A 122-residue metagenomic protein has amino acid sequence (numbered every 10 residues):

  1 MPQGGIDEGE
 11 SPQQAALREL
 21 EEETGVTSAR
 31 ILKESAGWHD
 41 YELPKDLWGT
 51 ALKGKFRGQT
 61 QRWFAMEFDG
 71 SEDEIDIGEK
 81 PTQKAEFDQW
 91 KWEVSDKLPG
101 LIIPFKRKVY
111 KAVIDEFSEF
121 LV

Functional and structural regions predicted by a protein language model:
M1-P2: A short gly/proline-enriched turn/hairpin at secondary-structure junctions
I6-P104: Unchanged
S95-V122: Charged phosphate-binding loop/patch that engages nucleotide di/tri-phosphates or the phosphate backbone of nucleic
